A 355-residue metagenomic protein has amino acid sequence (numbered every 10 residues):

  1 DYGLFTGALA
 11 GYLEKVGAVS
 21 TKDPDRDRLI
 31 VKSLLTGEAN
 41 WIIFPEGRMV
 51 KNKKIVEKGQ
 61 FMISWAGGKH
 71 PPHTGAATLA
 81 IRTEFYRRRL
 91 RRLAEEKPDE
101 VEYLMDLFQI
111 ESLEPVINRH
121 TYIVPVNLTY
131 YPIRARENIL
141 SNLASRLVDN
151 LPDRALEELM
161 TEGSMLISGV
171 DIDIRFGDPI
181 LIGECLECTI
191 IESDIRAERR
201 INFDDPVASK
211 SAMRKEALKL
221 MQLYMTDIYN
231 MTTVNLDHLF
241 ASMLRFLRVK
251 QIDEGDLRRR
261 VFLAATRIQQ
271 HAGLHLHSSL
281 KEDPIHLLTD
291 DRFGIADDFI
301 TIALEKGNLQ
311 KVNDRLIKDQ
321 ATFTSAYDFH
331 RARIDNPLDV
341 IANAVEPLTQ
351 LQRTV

Functional and structural regions predicted by a protein language model:
D1-V355: Membrane-interfacial terminal anchoring regions of lipid-handling membrane enzymes
